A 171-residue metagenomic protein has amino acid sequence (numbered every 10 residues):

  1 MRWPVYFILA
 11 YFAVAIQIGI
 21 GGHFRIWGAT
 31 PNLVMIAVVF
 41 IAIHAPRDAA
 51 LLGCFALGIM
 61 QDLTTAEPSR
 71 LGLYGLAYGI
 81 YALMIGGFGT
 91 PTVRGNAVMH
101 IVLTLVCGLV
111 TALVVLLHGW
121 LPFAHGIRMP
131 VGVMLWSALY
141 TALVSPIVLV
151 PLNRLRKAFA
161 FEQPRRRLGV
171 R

Functional and structural regions predicted by a protein language model:
M1-R171: Terminal, non-globular segments
